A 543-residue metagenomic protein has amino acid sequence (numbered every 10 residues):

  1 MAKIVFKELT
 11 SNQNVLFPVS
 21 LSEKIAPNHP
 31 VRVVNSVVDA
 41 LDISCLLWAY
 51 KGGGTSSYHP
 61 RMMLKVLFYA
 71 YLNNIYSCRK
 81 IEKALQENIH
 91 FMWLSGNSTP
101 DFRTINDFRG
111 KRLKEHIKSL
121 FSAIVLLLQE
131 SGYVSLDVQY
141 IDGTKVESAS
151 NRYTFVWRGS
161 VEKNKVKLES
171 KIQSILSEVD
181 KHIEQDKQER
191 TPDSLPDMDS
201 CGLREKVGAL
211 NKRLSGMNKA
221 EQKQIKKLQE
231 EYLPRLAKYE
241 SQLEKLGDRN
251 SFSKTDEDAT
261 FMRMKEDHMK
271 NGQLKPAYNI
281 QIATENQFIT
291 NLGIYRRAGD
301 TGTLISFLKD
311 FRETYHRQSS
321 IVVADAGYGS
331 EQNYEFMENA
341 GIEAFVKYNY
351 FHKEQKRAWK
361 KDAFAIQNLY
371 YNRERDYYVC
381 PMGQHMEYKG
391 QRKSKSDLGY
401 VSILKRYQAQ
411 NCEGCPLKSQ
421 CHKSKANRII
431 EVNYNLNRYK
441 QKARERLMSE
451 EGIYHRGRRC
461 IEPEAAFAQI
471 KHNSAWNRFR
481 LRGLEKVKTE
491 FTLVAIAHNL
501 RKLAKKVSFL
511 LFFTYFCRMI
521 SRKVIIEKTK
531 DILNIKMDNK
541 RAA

Functional and structural regions predicted by a protein language model:
M1-R32: Hydrophobic alpha-helical membrane-insertion signals
K3, Y50-G54, E451: A ubiquitous short alpha-helical element
E8, L67, N74-E87, S98-A543: Anion-binding and metal-coordination hotspots
V15-V19, S44-G53, M62-Y71, I89 (+1 more regions): Glycine-/proline-rich flexible loop or hinge segments
S20, N28-H29, H59, D256 (+1 more regions): Secondary-structure junction/capping motif
A26-F68, Y434: Basic, short loop/linker segments at the boundary and entry of helix-turn-helix/winged-helix-like folds
A40-C45, N88, M92, N473: A short secondary-structure junction motif
S95: Conserved catalytic-core motifs characterized by acidic clusters
